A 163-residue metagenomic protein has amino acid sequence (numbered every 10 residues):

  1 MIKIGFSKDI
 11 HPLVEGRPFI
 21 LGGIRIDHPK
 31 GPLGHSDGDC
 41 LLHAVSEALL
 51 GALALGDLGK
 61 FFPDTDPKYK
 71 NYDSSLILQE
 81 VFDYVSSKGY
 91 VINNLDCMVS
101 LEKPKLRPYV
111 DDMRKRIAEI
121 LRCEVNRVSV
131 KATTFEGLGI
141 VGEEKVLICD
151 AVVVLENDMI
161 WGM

Functional and structural regions predicted by a protein language model:
M1-L106, V110-D111, I120-L121: RNase III-family endoribonuclease catalytic core
P108-Y109, G139, E143: Acidic (Asp/Glu) carboxylate-rich active-site/surface patches
R114: Generic structural marker for isolated residues within well-ordered, non-membrane alpha-helices of soluble domains
I117: Glycine-rich, mobile lid/loop segments that gate access to catalytic sites or pores
E124-R127: Short acidic capping loops at alpha-helix termini that bridge into adjacent secondary structure
V130-T134: Pyridoxal 5′-phosphate
V141-I160: C-terminal edge-of-domain segments
M163: Catalytic-site microenvironment of enzymes that process N-acetyl-hexosamine-containing cell-wall polysaccharides
